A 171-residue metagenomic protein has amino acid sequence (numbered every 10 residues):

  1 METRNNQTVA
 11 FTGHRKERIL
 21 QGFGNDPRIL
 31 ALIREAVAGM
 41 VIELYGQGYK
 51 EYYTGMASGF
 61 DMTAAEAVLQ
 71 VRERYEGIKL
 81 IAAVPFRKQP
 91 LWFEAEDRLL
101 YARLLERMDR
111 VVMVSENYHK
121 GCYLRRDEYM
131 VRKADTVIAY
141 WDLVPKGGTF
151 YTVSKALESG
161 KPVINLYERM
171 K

Functional and structural regions predicted by a protein language model:
E2-M170: Acidic/glycine-enriched connector segments
